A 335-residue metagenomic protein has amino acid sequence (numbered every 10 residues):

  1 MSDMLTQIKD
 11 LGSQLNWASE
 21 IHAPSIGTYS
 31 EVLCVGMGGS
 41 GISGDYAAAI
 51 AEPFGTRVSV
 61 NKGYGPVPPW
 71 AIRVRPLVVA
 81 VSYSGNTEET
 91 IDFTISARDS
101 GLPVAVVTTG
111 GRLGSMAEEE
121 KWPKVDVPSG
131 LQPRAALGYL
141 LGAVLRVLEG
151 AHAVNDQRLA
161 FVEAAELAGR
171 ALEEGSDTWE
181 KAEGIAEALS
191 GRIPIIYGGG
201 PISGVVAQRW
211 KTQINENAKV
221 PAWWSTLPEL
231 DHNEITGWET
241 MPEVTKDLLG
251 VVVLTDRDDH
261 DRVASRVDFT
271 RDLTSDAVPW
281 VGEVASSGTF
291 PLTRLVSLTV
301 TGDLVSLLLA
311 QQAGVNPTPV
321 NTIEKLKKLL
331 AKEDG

Functional and structural regions predicted by a protein language model:
S2-I26, A71-V74, G282-L292, V296: Conserved, well-structured ligand/cofactor-binding cores
S2-Q7, S13, W17-P24, S30 (+2 more regions): Active-site phosphate/pyrophosphate-binding segments
P24-R170, D256-V278: Glycine-rich phosphate-binding loops that contact phosphosugars or nucleotide phosphates
K62-P68, E229-H232, G288-P291: Short acidic loop-to-helix transition motifs that present clustered carboxylates
L137-A143, L189-G191, G204-Q208, V300-L304: Active-site-proximal catalytic alpha-helix in oxidoreductases
T236-N321: C-terminal active-site/capping subdomain that shapes the small-molecule cofactor and substrate pocket of enzyme
N316-G335: Short, small/acidic-rich helices and loops at N termini and domain boundaries of DNA replication/processing enzymes
